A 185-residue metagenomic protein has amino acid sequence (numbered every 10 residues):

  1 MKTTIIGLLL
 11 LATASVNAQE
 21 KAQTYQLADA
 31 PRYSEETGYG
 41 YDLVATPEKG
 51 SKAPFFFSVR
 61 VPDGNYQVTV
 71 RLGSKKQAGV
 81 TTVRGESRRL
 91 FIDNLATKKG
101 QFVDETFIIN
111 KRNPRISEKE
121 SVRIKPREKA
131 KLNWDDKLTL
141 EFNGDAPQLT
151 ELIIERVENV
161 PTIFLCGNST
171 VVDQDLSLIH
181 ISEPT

Functional and structural regions predicted by a protein language model:
M1-G7: Sec-dependent signal peptide recognition, specifically the positively charged N-region followed immediately by
L8-L9, V70: Surface-exposed, hydrophilic segments of mature proteins
L9-N17: Hydrophobic h-region of N-terminal signal peptides that target proteins for export in Gram-negative bacteria
T13, L178-I179: Single-residue recognition of alpha-helix boundary sites
Q19-L176: Compositionally biased, intrinsically disordered or flexible polar/acidic segments
I179-T185: Residue-level detector of conserved catalytic or cofactor/ligand-binding positions in enzyme active sites
